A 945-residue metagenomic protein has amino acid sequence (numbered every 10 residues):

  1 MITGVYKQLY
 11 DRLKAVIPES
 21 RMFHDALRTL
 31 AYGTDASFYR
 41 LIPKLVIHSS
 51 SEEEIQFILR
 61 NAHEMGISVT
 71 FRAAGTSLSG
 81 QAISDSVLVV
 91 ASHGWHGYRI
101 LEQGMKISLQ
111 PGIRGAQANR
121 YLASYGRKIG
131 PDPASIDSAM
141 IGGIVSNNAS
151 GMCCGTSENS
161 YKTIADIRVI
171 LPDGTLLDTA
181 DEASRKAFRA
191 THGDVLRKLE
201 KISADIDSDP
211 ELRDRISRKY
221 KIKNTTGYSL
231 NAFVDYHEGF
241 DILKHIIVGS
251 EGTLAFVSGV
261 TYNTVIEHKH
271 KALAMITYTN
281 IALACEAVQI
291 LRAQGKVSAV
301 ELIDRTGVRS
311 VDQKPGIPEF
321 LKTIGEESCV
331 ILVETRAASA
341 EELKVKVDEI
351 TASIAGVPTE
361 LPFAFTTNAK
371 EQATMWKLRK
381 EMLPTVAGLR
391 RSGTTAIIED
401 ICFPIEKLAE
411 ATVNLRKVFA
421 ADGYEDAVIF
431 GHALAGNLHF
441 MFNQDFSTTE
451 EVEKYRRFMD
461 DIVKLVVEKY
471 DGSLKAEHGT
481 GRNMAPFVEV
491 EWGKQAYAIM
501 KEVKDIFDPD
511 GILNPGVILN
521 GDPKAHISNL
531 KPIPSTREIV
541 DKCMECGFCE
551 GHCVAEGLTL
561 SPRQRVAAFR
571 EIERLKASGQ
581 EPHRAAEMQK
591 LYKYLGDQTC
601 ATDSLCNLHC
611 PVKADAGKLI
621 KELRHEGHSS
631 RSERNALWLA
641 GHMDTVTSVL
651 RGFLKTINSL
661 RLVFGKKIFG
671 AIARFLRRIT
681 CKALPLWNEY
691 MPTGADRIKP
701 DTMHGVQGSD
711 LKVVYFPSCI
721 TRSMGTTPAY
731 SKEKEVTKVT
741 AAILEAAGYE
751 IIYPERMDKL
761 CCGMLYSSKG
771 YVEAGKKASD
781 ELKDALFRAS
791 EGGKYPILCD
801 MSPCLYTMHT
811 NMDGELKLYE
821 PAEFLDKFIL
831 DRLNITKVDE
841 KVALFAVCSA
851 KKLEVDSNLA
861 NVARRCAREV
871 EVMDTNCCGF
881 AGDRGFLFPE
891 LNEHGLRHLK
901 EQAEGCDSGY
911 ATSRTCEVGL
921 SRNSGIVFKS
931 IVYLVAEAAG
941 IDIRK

Functional and structural regions predicted by a protein language model:
M1-H63, A74-M105, T253, V257-K271 (+3 more regions): N-terminal flexible segment immediately upstream of the FAD-binding catalytic core in FAD-dependent oxidoreductases
L13, S37-V69, V87, A91-P133 (+4 more regions): N-terminal glycine-rich flavin-associated loop
S37, I144-S146, C153-S157, I164-K377 (+3 more regions): C-terminal substrate-binding/cap subdomain adjacent to the FAD-binding core in PCMH-type and related FAD-linked
V260, G295-S392, A427, G431-H432 (+3 more regions): Terminal amphipathic helices with adjacent charged low-complexity linkers/tails
D508, G617-K945: Iron-sulfur cluster-binding electron-transfer modules in prokaryotic oxidoreductases
I512-V517, F548-I572, T599-E626, T807 (+2 more regions): Iron-sulfur cluster-binding cysteine motifs and their immediate structural context in ferredoxin-like electron-transfer
L519, E556-Y592, K613-L639, I926-A936: Non-heme iron-sulfur electron-transfer modules
A525-E545, G579-T602: Ferredoxin-like iron-sulfur electron-transfer modules
